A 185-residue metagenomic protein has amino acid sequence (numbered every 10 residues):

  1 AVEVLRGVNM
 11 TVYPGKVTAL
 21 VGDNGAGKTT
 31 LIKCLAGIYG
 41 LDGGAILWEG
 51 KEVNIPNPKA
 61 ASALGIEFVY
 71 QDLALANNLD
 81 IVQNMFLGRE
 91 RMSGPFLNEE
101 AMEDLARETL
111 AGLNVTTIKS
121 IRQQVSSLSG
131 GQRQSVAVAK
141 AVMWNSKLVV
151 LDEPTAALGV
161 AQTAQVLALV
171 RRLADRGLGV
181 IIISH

Functional and structural regions predicted by a protein language model:
A1-H185: Glycine-rich phosphate-binding loops of nucleotide-dependent enzymes
